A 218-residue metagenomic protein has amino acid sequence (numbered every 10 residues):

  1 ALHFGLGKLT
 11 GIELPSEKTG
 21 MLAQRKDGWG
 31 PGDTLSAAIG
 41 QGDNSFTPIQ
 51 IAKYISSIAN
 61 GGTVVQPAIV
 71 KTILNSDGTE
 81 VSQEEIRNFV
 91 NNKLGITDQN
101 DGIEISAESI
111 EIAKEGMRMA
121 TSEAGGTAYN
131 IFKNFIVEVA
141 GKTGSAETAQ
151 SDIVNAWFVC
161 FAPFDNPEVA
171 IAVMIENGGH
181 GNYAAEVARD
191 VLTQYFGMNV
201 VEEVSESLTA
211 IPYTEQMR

Functional and structural regions predicted by a protein language model:
A1-V173, T214-R218: Beta-lactam-recognizing serine transpeptidase/beta-lactamase-like catalytic domain environment
T47-K53, Y183-D190: Short amphipathic alpha-helical face segments that pack within enzyme cores and frequently flank/anchor catalytic
E80-V81, K93, R189-R218: Short, gly/Ser/Thr-rich active-site loops of penicillin-recognizing serine hydrolases
K93-T97, H180-A185: A short, polar/proline- and glycine-enriched secondary-structure boundary/capping micro-motif
E168, H180-N182, M198: Intrinsically disordered, low-complexity acidic/polar segments
I175-G178: Ligand-site clamp/hinge motif
